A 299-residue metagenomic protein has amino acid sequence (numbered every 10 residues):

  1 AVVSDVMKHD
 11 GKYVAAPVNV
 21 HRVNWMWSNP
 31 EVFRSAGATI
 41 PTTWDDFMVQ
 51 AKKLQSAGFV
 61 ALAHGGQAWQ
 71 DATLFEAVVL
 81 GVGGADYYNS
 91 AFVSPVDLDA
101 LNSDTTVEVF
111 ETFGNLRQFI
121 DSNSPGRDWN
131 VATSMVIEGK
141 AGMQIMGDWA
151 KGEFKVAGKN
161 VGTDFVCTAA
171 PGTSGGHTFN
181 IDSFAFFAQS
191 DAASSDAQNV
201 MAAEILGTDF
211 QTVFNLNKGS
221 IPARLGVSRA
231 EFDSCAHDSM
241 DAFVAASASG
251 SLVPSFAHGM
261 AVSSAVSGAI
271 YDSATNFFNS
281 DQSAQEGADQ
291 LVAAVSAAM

Functional and structural regions predicted by a protein language model:
A1, T39, G66, V82-E108 (+4 more regions): Short, solvent-exposed loop/beta-turn-alpha elements that line the ligand-binding surface or hinge of extracytoplasmic
A1-N24, M48, L74-E76, V166: Hinge/lid segment of periplasmic solute-binding proteins
E31, S35-A36, E111, Q118 (+1 more regions): Extracytoplasmic/periplasmic substrate-recognition and gating elements
T42-V49, S124-E138: Short helix-initiation/N-cap motifs at beta->coil->alpha
A51-L54, S94-P125: Glycine-centered hinge/linker elements that transmit conformational signals in sensory and ligand-binding systems
A57-A61, E138-G147: Alpha-to-beta junction loops
W129, M146-F154, D182: Beta->alpha turn/N-cap motifs
V227, D241-V295: C-terminal capping/gating helix-and-loop segments adjacent to ligand/active sites or protein-protein/ligand interfaces
